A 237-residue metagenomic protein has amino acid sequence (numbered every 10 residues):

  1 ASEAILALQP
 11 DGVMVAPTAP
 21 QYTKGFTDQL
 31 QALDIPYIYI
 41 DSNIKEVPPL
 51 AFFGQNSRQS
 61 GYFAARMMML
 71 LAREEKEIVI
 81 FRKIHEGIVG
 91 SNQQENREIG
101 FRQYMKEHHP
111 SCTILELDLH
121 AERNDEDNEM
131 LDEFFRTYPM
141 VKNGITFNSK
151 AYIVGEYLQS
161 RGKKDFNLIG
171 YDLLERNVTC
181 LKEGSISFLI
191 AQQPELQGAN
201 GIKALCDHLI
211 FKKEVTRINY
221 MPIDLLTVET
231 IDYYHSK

Functional and structural regions predicted by a protein language model:
A1-I5, G12-Q31, L115, L119-R176: Hydrophobic alpha-helical
T23-Q59, E175-K182: Flexible loop/hinge segments that line or gate small-molecule binding clefts
L50-A51, E77-V89: Short beta-strand segments enriched in small/hydrophobic residues
F53-I78, D127, N177, Q193-I210: Hydrophobic alpha-helical segments within soluble ligand-binding/sensing domains
S60-A64, S91-C112, M130, I153-V154 (+1 more regions): Short, solvent-exposed amphipathic alpha-helices that sit in or adjacent to ligand/effector-binding or catalytic
I88-V89, M105, Q193-K237: Hinge/cleft segment of the Venus flytrap/periplasmic-binding protein
S160, G170-A191, E195: Exported/periplasmic ABC-transporter solute-binding proteins
